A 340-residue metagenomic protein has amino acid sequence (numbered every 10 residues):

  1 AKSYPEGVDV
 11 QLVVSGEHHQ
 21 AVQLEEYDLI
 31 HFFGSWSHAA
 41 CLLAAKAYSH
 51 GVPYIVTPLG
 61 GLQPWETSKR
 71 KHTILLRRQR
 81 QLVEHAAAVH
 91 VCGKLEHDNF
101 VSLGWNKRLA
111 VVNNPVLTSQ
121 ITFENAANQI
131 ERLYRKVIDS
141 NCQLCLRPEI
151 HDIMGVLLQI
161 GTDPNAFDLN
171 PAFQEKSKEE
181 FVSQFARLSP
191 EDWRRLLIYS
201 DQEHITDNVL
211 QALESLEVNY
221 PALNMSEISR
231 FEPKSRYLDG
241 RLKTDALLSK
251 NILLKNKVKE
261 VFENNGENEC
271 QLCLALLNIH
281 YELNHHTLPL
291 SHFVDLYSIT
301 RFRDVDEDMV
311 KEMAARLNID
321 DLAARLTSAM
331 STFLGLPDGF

Functional and structural regions predicted by a protein language model:
A1-H18, E25, E84: N-terminal subdomain of nucleotide-sugar transferases
E17, E96, W105, V112-I121 (+2 more regions): Short beta-strand->alpha-helix junction loop in the catalytic core of nucleotide-activated group-transfer enzymes
A21-A40, P53-T57, H286: Short N-terminal targeting/anchoring amphipathic segment
L29-H31, A44-P64, H90, L109-V111: Active-site proximal beta-strand in glycosyltransferases
H72-A88: Membrane-proximal helix-turn-helix segments that form the acceptor-binding/catalytic region of lipid-linked
A86-R108: A short, active-site helix/loop in glycosyltransferases that binds the activated sugar's phosphate group
L117, T122-L146: C-terminal alpha-helical cap of glycosyltransferases
S140-F340: Conserved NTP-donor binding/palm subdomain of two-metal-ion nucleotidyltransferases/polymerases, i.e., the charged
